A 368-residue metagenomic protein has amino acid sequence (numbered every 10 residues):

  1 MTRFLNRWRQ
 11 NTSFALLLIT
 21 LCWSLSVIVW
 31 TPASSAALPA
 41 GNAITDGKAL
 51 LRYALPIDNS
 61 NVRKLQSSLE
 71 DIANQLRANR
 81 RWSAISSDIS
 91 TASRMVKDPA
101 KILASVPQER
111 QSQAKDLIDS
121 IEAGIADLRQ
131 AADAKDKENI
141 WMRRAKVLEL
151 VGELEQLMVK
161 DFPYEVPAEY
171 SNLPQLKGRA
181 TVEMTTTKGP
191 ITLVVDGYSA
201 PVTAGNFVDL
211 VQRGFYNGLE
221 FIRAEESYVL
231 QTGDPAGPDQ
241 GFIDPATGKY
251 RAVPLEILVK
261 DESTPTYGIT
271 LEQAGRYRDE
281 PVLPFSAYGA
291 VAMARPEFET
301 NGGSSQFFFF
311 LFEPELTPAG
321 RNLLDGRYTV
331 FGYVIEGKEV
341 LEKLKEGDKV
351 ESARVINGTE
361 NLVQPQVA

Functional and structural regions predicted by a protein language model:
T2-L17, W30-A368: Cross-family detector of peptidyl-prolyl cis-trans isomerase
T20-V29: Hydrophobic core
